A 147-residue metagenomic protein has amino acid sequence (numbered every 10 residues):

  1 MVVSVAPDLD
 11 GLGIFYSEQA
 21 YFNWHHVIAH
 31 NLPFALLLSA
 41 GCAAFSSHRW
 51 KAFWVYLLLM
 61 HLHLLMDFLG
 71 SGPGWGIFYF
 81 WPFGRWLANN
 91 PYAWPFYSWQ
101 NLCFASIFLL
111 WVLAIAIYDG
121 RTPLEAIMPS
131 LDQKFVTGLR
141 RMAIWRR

Functional and structural regions predicted by a protein language model:
M1-R147: N-terminal membrane-targeting hydrophobic helices
